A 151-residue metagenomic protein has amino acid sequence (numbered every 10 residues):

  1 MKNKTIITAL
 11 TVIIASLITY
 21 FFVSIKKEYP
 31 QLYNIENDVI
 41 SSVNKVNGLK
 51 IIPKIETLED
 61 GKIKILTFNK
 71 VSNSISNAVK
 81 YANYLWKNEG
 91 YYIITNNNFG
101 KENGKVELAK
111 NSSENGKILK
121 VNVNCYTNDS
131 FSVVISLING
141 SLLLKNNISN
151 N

Functional and structural regions predicted by a protein language model:
K2-I6, L17-N151: An acidic-aromatic pocket/loop used at catalytic or ligand-binding sites
I7-I13: Sec-dependent N-terminal signal peptides
